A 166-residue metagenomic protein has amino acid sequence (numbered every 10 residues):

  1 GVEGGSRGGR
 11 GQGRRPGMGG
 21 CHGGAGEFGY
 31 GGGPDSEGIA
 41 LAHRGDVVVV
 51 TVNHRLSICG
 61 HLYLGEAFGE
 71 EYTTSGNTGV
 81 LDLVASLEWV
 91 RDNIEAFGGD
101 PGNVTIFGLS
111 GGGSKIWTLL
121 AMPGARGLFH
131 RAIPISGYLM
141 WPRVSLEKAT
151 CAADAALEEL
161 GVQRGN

Functional and structural regions predicted by a protein language model:
G1-R164: Serine-hydrolase-like catalytic core of hydrolytic proteins
